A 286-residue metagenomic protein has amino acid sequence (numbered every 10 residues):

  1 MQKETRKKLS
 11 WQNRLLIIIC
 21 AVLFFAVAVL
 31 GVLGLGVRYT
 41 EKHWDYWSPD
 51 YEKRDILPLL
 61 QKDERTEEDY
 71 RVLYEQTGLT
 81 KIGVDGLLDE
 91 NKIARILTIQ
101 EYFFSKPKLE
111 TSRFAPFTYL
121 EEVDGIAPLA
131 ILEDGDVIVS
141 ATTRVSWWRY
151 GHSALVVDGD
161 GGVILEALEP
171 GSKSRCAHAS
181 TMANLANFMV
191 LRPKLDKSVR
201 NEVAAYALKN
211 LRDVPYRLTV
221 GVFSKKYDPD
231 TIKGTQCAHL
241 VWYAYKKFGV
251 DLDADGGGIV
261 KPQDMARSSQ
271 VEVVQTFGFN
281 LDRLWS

Functional and structural regions predicted by a protein language model:
M1-S286: Cysteine-nucleophile amide-bond enzymes
